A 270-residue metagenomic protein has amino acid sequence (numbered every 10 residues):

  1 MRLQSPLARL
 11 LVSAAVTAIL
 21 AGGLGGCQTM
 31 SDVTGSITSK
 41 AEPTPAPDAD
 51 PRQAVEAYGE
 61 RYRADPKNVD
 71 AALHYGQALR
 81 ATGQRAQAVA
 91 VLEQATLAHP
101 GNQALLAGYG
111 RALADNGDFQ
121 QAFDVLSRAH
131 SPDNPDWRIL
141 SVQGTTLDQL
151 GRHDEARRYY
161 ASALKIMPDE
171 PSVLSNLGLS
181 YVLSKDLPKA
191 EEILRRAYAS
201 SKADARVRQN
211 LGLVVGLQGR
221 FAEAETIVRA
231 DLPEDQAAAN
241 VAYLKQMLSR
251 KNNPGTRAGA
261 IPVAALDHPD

Functional and structural regions predicted by a protein language model:
R2, R9, V16, G23-H74 (+3 more regions): N-terminal leader/linker segments that initiate helical-solenoid repeat arrays
S31-S36, S201, A205-V207, V214-D270: Terminal, low-structured helical/coil segments at or just beyond the last alpha-helical repeat
A64, A98-H99, A129-D133, I166 (+2 more regions): Structural marker of alpha-solenoid helical repeat scaffolds
V69-D70, Q103-A104, D136-R138, H153 (+3 more regions): Helix-start (N-cap) detector for alpha-helical repeat units in TPR-like alpha-solenoids, especially tetratricopeptide
H74, G108, S141-V142, N176 (+1 more regions): Canonical tetratricopeptide repeat
